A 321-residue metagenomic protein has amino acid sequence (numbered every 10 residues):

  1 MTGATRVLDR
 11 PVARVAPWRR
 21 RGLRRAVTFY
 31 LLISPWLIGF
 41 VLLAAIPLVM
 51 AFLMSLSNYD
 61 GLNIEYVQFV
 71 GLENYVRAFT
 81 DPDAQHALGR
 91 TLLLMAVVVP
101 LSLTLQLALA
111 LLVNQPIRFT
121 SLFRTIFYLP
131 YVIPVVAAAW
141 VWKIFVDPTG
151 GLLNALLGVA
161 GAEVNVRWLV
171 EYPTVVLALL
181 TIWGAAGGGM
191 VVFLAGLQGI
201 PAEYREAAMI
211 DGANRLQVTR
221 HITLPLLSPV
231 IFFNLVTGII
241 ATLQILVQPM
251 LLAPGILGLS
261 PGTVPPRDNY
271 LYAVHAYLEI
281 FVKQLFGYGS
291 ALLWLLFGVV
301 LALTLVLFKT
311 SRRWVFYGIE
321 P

Functional and structural regions predicted by a protein language model:
M1-L23: Short, Lys/Arg-rich, polar N-terminal cytosolic tail immediately upstream of the first transmembrane signal-anchor
R25-P321: A structural signal for multi-pass alpha-helical bundles of membrane permease subunits that mediate small-molecule
